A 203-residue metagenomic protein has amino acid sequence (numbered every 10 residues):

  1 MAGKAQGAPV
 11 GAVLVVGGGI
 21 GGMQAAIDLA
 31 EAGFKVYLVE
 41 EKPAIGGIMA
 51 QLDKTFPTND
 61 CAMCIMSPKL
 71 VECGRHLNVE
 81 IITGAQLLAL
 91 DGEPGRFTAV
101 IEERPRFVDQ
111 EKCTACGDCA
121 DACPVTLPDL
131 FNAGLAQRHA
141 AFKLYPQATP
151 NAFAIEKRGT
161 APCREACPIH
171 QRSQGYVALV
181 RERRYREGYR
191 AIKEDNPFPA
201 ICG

Functional and structural regions predicted by a protein language model:
M1-G203: Ferredoxin-type iron-sulfur electron-transfer modules and their immediate structural context
